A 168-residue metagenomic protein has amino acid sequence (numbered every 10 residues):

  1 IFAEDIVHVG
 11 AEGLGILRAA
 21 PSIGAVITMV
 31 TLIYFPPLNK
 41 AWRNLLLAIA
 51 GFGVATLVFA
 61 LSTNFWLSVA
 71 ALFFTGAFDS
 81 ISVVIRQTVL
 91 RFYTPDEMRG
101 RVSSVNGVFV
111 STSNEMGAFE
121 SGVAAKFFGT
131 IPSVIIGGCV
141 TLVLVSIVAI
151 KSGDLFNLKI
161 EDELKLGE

Functional and structural regions predicted by a protein language model:
I1-E168: C-terminal transmembrane bundle of multi-pass solute transporters/carriers
